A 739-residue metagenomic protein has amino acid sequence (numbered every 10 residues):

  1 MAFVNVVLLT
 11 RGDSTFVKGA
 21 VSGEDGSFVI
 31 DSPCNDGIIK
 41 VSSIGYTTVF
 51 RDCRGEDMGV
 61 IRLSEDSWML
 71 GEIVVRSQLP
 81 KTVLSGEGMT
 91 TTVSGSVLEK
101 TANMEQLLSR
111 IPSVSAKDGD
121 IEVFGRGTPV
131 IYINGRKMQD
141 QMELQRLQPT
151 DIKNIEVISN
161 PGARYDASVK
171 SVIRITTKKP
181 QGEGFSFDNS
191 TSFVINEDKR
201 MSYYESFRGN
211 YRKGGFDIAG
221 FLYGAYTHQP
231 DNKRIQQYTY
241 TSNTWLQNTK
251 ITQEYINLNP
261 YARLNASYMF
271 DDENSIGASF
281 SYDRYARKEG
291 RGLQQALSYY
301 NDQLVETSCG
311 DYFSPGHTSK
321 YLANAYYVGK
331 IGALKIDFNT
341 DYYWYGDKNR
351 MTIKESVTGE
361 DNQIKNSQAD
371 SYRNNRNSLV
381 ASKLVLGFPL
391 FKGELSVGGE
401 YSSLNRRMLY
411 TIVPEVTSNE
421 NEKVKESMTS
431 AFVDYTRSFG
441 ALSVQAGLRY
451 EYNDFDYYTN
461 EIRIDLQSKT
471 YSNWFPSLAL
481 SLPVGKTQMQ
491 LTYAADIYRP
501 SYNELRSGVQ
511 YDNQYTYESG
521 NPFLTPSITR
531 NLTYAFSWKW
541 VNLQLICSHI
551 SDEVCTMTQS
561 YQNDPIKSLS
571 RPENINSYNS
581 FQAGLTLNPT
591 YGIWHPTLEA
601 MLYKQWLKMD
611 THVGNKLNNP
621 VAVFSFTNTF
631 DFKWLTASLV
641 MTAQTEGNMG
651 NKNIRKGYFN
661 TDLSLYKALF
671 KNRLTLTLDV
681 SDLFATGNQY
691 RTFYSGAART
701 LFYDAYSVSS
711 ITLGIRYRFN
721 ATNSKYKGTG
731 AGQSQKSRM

Functional and structural regions predicted by a protein language model:
N5-L9, K40-Y46, M58-V97, A116-D118 (+3 more regions): Short, acidic, small-residue-rich periplasmic hinge/interaction motif at the N-terminus of Gram-negative outer-membrane
G12-S27: Short, acidic Ser/Thr/Gly-rich low-complexity loop/linker segments typical of extracellular and cell-surface proteins
E56-R62, E72, M104-L107, Q141-M142 (+3 more regions): N-terminal periplasmic accessory domains that precede and gate Gram-negative outer-membrane beta-barrel machines
R110, R136-G162: Short acidic/polar hinge/loop motifs at secondary-structure boundaries that mediate gating or recognition
T177-F193, N232, Q236, N248 (+8 more regions): Surface-exposed extracellular loop regions of Gram-negative outer-membrane beta-barrel proteins
Y261-A286, D311-N460, P483, T487-Q488 (+3 more regions): Face-selective signature of the C-terminal outer-membrane beta-barrel domain
L379-K383, M428-S430, T525, N531 (+2 more regions): Outer membrane beta-barrel strand-and-loop segments of large Gram-negative receptors, especially TonB-dependent
K423-E426, L466-K469, I497-S551, L569-F581 (+1 more regions): Outer-membrane beta-barrel signature, preferentially recognizing the C-terminal barrel domain of Gram-negative
